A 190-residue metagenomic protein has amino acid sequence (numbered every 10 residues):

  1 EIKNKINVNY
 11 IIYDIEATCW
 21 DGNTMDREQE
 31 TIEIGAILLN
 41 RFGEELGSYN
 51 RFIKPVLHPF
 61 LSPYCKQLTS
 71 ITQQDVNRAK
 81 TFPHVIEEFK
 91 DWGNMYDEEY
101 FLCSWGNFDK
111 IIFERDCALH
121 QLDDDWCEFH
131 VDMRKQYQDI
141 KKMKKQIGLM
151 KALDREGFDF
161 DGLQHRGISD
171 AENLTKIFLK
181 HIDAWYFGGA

Functional and structural regions predicted by a protein language model:
E1-K5, R155, T175-A190: Acidic two-metal-ion nuclease catalytic site recognized across multiple nuclease folds, prominently DnaQ/RNase D-T
I2-A118, C127, M150-R155, D159-G162: Conserved non-catalytic scaffold segment of RNase H-like nuclease domains
Y13, V131, S169: Active-site flanking residues adjacent to catalytic metal/cofactor-binding acidic residues
E88, N173-K176: Alpha-helical elements of Rossmann-like donor-binding domains used by nucleotide-donor carbohydrate transfer enzymes
L122, K142-D154: A structural motif
D123-V131: Short hydrophobic/aromatic-enriched beta-strand-loop microsegments
V131-Q146: Short alpha-helix plus adjacent loop in nuclease-associated cores
F158-N173: Extended, charge-rich low-complexity interaction segments
